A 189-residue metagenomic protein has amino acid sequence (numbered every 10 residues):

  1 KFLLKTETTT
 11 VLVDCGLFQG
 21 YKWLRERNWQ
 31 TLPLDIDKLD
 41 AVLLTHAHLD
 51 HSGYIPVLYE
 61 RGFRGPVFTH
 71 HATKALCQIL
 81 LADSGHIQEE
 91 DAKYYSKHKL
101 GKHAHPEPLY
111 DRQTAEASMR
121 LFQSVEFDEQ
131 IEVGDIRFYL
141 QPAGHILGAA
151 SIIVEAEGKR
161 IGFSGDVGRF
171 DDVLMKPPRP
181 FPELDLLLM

Functional and structural regions predicted by a protein language model:
L3-L4, Q123, D128-M189: Metal-dependent phosphodiesterase/nuclease catalytic metal-binding core
T6-G65, T69-R120, V167-R179: Pre-active-site segment of Zn-dependent metallo-hydrolases
